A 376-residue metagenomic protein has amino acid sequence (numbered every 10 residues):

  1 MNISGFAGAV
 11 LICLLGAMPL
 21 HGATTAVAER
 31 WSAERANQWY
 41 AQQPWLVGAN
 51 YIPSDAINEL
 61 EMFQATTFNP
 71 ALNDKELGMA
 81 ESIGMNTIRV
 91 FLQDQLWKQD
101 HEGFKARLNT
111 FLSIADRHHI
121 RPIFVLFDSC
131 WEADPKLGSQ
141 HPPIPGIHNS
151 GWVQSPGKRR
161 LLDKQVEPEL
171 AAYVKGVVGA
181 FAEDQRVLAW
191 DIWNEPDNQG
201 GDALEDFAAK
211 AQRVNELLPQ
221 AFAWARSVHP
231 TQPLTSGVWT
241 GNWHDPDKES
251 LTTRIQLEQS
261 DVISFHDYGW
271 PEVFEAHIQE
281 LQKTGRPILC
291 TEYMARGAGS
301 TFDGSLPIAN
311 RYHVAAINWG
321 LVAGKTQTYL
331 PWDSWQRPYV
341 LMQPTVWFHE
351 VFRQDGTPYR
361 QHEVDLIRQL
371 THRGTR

Functional and structural regions predicted by a protein language model:
M1-I3: N-terminal secretory signal peptides that target proteins for export/translocation
A7-P19: Bacterial N-terminal signal peptides
A26-S260, H266, P271-V273, T284 (+6 more regions): Active-site mouth of glycoside hydrolases
N318-G320: Replace "adjacent to P-loop NTPase cores in ATP/GTP-dependent enzymes" with "adjacent to NTP-binding cores
V351, Y359-R376: Carbohydrate-binding surfaces of carbohydrate-active enzymes
